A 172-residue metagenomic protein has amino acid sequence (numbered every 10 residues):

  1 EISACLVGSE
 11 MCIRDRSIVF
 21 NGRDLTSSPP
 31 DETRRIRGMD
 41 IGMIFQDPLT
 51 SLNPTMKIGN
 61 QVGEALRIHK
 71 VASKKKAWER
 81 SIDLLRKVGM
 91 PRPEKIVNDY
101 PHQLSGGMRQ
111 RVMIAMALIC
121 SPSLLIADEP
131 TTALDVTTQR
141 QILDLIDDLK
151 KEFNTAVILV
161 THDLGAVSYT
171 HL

Functional and structural regions predicted by a protein language model:
I2, L6-D15, T170-H171: Conserved small/polar residues in nucleotide/adenosyl-binding loops
R14-D24: Conserved ABC transporter NBD signature motif
D24, K76-K95: Conserved ABC ATPase "signature" region
L25-G42, I68: ABC ATPase NBD coupling module
V62, I114, L125, T138 (+1 more regions): Hydrophobic anchor residue at the start of the ABC signature
I119-S123: A short, proline-enriched helix->beta-strand linker immediately N-terminal to the Walker B motif in ABC-type P-loop
R140-N154: Helical segment within the ABC ATPase nucleotide-binding domain
